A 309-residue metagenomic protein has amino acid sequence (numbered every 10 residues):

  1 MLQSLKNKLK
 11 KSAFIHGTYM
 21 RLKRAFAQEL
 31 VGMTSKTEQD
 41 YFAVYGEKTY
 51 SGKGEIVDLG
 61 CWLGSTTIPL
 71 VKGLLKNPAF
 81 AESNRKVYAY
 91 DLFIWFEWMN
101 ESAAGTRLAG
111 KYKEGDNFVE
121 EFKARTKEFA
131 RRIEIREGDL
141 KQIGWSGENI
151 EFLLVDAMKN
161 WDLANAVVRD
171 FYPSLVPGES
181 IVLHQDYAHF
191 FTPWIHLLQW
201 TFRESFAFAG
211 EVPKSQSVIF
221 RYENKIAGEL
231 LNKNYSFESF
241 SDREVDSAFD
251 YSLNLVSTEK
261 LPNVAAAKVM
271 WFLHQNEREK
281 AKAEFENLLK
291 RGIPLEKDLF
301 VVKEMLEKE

Functional and structural regions predicted by a protein language model:
L2-K53, S65: Class I SAM-dependent methyltransferase Rossmann-like catalytic core, especially the SAM/SAH-binding loop
Y50-K308: S-adenosylmethionine/decaboxylated-SAM
